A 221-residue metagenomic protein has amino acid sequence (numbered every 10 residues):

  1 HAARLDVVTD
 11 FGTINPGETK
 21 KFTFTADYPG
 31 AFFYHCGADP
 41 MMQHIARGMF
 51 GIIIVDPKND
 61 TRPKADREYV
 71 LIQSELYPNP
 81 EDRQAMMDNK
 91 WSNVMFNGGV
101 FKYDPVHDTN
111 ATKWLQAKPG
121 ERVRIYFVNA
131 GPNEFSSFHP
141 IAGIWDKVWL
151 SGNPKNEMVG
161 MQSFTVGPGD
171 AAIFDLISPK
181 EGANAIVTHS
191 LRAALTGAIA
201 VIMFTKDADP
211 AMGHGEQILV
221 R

Functional and structural regions predicted by a protein language model:
H1-R221: Copper-binding active sites and cupredoxin-like electron-transfer domains, recognizing His/Cys-rich ligand loops
